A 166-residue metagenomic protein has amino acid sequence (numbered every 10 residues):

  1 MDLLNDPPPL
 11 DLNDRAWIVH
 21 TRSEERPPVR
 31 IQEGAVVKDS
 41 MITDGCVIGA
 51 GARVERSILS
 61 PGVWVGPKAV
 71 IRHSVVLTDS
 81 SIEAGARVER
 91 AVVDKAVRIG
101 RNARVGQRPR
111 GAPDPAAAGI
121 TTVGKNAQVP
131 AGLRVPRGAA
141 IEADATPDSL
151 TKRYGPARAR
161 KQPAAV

Functional and structural regions predicted by a protein language model:
M1-V166: Left-handed beta-helix
